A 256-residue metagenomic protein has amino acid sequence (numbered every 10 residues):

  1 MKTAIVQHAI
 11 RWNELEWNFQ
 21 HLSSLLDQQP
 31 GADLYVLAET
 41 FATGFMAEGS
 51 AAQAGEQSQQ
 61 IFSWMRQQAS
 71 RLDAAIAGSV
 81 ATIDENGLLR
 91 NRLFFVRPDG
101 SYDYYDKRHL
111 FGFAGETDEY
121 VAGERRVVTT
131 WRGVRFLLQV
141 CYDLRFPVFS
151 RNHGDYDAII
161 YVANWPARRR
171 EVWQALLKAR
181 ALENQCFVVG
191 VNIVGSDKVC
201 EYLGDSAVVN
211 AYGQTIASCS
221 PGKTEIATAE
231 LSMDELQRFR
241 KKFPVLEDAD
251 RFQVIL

Functional and structural regions predicted by a protein language model:
M1-I5: Extreme N-terminal starter segment of soluble prokaryotic enzymes
Q7-W12: Short polar catalytic/cofactor-binding loops
L15, S24-P98, A167-C186: Cys-nucleophile CN-hydrolase/nitrilase-fold catalytic domain and related Cys-dependent amidase chemistry that acts on
T43, S50, F94, Y105-F111 (+2 more regions): Short beta->alpha transition motifs characteristic of CBS
Q60-A77, R145-I226: CN hydrolase (nitrilase-like) catalytic-core segments centered on the catalytic cysteine and neighboring Lys/Glu
D84-G154, R168-A175, R238-V245, I255: Active-site catalytic loop in hydrolytic enzyme cores
Y104, V128, I193-L256: C-terminal beta-strand edge segments of enzyme domains
